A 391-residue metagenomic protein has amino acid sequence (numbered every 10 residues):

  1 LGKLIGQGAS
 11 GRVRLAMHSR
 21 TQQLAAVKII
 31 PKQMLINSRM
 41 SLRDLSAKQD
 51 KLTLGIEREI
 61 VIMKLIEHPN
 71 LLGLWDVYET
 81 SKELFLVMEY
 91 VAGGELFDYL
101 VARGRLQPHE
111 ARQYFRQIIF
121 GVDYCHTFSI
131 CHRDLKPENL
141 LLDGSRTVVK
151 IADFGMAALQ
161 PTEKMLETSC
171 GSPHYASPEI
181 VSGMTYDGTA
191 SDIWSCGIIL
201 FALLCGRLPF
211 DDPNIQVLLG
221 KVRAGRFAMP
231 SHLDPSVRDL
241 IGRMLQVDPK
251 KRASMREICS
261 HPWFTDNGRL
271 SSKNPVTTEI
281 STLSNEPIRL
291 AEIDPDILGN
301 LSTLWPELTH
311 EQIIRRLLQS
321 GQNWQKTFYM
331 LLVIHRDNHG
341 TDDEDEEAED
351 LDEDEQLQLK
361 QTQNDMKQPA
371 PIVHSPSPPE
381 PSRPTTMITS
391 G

Functional and structural regions predicted by a protein language model:
G2-A9, V13: Protein kinase glycine-rich loop
L24, I29-L65: Conserved N-lobe beta3->alphaC-helix segment of eukaryotic protein kinase catalytic domains
V77: Activation-segment/catalytic-loop signature of the eukaryotic protein kinase fold
K82-E95, Y99: Conserved short submotifs of the Hanks-type protein kinase catalytic core that shape the nucleotide-binding pocket
Y114-F115: Activation segment signature within eukaryotic-like protein kinase domains
H126-L142: Catalytic-loop of the protein kinase fold
D192: Conserved catalytic-loop aspartate of Hanks-type protein kinases
